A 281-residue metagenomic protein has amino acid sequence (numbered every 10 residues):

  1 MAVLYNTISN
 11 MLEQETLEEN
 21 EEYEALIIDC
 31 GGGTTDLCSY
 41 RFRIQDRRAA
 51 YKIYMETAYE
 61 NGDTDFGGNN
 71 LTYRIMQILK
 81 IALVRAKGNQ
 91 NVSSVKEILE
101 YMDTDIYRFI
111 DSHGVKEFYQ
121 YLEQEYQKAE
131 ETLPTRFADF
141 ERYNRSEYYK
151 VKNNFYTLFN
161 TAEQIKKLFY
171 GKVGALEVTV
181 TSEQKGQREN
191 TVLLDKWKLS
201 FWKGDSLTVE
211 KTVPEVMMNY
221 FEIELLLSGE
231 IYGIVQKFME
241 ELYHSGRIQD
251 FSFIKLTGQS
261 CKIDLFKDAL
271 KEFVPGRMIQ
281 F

Functional and structural regions predicted by a protein language model:
M1, L270-F281: Conserved phosphate-binding/catalytic loops in two-lobed NTP-binding clefts
M1-L26: Nucleotide/phosphate-binding catalytic cleft detector across ATP-hydrolyzing and phosphate-transferring enzymes
Y5-I8, L37-S39, I75, K262-A269: A short acidic (Asp/Glu
M11, I234-F253: Phosphate/pyrophosphate-binding loops at sites that engage ATP/ADP/AMP, CoA/4′-phosphopantetheine, polyphosphate
E19-D36, Y40-R43, G68, G258-S260: A short acidic Gly-Thr/Ser loop motif
S39-S200: Phosphate-binding glycine-rich/basic clefts of nucleotide- and phosphate-handling proteins, predominantly
K150-N154, F251-L270: Glycine-rich phosphate-binding loops at beta-strand->alpha-helix junctions
T208-E240: Adenine-nucleotide phosphate-binding core of ATP-dependent small-molecule kinases
